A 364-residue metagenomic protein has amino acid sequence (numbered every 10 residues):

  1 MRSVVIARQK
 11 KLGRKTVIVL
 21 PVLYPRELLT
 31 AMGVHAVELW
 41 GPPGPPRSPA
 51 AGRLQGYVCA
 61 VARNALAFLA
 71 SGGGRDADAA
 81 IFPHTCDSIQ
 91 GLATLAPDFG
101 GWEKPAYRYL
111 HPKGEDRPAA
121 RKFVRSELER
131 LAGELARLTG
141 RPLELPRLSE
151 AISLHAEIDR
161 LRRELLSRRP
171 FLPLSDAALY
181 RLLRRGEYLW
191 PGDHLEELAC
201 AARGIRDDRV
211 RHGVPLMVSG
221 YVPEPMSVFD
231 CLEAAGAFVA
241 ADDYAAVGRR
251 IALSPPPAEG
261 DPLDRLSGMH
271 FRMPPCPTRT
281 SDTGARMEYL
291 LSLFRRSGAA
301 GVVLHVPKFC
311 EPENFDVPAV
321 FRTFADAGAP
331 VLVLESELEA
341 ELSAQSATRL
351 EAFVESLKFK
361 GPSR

Functional and structural regions predicted by a protein language model:
M1-T16, R125, E129, G133-S254 (+1 more regions): A charged, amphipathic alpha-helical module
P21-P42, G220-L291: Redox- and metal-dependent alpha/beta enzyme cores, enriched for Fe-S-associated oxidoreductases and cofactor-handling
Y24-G73, A77-T85, I89-A93: An N-terminal, globular interaction/scaffold subdomain
P45-L54, D116-A120, G248-P255, L342-Q345: Short, charged, surface-exposed secondary-structure boundary motifs
N64-R137: Acidic/His-rich segments in extracytoplasmic proteins that coordinate ligands and/or metal ions
F68-L69, S281-G298, F315-D316: A short, acidic, amphipathic alpha-helical segment used as a generic capping/interface helix at domain edges
P318-R364: Peripheral docking tails and interdomain loops at the edges of cofactor- or intermediate-handling domains
